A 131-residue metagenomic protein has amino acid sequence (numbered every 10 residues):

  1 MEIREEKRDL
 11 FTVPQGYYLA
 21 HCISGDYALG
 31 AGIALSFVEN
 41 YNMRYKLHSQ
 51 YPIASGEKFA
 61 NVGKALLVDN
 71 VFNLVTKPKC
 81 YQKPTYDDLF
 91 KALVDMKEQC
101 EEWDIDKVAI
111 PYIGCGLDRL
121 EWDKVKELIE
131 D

Functional and structural regions predicted by a protein language model:
M1-D131: Macrodomain-like recognition of ADP-ribose-binding/processing modules
